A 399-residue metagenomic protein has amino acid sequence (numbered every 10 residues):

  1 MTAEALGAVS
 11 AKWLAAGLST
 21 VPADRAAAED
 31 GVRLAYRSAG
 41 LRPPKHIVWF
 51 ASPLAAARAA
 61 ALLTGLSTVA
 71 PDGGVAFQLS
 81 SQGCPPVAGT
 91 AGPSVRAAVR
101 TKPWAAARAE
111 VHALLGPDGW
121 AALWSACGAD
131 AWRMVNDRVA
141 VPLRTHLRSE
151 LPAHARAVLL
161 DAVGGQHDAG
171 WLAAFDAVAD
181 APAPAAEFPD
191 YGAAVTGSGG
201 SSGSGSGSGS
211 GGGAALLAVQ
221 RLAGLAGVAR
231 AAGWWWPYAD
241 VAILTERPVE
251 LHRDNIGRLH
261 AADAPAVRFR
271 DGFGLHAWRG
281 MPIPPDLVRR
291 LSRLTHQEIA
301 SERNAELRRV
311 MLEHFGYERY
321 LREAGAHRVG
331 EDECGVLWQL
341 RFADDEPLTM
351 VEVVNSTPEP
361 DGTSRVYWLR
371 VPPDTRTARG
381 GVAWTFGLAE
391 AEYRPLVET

Functional and structural regions predicted by a protein language model:
M1-G203, G207-T399: Short, glycine-biased loop/turn motifs at secondary-structure junctions and in low-complexity Ser/Thr/Pro-rich termini
